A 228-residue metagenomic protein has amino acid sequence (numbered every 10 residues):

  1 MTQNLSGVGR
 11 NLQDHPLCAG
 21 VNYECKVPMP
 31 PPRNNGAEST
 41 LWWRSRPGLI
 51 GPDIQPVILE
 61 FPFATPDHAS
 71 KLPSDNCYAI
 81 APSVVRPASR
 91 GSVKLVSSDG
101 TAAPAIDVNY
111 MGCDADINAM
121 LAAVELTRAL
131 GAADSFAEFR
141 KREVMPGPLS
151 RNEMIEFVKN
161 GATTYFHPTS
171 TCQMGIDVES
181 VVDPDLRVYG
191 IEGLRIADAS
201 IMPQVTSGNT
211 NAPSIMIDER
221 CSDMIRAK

Functional and structural regions predicted by a protein language model:
M1-P32, S98: Glycine-rich loop(s) and the adjacent beta-strand/alpha-helix scaffold that form part
C25-M29, G36-P213, C221-K228: FAD-dependent oxidoreductase catalytic-site/capping-region signature
